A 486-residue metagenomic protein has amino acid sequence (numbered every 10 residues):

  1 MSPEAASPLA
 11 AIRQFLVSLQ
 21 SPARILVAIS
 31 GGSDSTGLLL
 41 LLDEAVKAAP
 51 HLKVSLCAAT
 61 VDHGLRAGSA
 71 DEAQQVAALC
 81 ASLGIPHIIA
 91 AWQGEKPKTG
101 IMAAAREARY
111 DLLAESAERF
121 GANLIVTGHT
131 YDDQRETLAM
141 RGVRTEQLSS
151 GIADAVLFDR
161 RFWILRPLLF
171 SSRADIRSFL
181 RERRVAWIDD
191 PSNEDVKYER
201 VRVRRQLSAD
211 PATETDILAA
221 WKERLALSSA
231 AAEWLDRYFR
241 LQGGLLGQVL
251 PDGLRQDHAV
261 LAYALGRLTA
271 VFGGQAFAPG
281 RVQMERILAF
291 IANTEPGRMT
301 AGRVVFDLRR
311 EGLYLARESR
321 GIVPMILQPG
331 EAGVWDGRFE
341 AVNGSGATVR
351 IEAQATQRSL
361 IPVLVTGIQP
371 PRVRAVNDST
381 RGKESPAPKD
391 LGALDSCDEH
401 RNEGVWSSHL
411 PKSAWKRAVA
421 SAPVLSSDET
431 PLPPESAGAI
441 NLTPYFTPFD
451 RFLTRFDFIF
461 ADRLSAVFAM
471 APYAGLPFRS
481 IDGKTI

Functional and structural regions predicted by a protein language model:
M1-R141, T145, A174, E182 (+8 more regions): ATP-dependent adenylation/nucleotidyltransferase module used to activate substrates
P8-A11, S18-G31, C57, W92 (+5 more regions): AMP-forming adenylation/ATP pyrophosphatase catalytic core
L41-A45, P86-K98, I125-V126, F162-I164 (+6 more regions): Bulky hydrophobic/aromatic packing residues
L65-A70, E194-K197, P296, E318: Acidic, metal-coordinating catalytic cores used for nucleic-acid/nucleotide bond scission and strand-transfer chemistry
L65-R66, M102-A103, R166, N193 (+1 more regions): A generic secondary-structure micro-motif detector that highlights 1-2 residue hydrophobic/ambivalent hotspots embedded
G84-I88, A114-E118, G151-V156, S192-N193 (+4 more regions): Short, surface-exposed, polar/charged, turn-prone segments marking secondary-structure boundaries
N123, T130-R286: Flexible helical/loop "lid" subdomain adjacent to adenine-nucleotide binding pockets
